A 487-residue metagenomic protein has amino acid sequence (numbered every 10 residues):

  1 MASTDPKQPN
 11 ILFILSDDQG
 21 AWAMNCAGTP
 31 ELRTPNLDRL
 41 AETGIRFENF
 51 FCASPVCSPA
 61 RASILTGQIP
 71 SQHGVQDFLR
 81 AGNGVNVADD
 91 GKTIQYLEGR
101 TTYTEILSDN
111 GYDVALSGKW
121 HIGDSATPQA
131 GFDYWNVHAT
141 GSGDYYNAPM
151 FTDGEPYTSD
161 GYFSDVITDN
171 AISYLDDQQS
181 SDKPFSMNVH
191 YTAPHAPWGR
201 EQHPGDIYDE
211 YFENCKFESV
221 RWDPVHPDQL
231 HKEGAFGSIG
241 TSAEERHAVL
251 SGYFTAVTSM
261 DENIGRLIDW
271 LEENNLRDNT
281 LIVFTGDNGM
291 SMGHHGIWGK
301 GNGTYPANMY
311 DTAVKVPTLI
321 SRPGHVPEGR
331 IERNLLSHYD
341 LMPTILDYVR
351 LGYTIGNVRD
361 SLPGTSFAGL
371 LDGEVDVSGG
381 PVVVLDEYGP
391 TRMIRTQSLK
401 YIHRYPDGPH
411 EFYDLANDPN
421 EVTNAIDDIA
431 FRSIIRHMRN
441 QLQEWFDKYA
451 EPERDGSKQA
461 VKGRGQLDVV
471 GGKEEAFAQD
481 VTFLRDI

Functional and structural regions predicted by a protein language model:
A2-P9, S16-L32, A139-V166, I172-L335 (+8 more regions): Active-site-proximal cap/lid insertion segments
K7-L12, T43-E48, N110-V114, F132-D133 (+3 more regions): Loop/turn elements at helix/coil->beta-strand transitions in domains of secreted/extracellular proteins
F13-S16, G20-A115, Y134, T140-G141 (+2 more regions): Active-site segment of extracytoplasmic enzymes that catalyze sulfate/phosphate-ester chemistry
N25-G28, I45-I69, Q76-G82, L116-T127 (+7 more regions): Short, solvent-exposed turn/loop segments enriched in Gly/Ser/Thr/Pro and often Arg
G111-D124, V349-N357: Short, well-structured beta-strand/strand-turn elements
R322, I394-Q397, H403-R404, L415: Active-site beta-strand termini and strand-to-loop segments that position acidic
H338, M342: Zinc-coordinating Cys/His ligand positions in small cysteine/histidine-rich zinc-finger domains
D418: Intrinsically disordered, low-complexity polar regions and short flexible loop motifs
